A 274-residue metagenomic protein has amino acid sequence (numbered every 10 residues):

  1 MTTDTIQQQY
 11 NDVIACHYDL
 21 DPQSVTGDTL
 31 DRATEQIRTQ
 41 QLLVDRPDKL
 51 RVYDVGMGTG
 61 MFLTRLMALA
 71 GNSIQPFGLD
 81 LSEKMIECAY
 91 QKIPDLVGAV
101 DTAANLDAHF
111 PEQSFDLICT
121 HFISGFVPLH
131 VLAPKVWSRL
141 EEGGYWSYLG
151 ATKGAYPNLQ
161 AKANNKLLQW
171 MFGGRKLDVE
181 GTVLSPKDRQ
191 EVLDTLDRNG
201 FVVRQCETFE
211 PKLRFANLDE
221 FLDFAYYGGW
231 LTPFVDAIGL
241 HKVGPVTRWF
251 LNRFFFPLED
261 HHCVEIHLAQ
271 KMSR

Functional and structural regions predicted by a protein language model:
M1-D48, M61-R65: Conserved class I S-adenosyl-L-methionine
I6, V13, H17, D21 (+1 more regions): C-terminal helical/coil "lid" or tail adjacent to the Rossmann-like core of SAM-dependent
Y53-V55, T59-D107: Class I SAM-dependent methyltransferase SAM/SAH-binding core
H109-I118: A short acidic, Gly/Pro-enriched loop at the edge of an enzyme's catalytic core that lines a small-molecule cofactor
L117-H130: A short SAM/SAH-binding and catalytic strip from SAM-dependent methyltransferases
H130-E142: A short glycine-rich, Lys/Arg-flanked "PGG" loop and its adjoining helix->strand segment in the class I
S147-F172: Conserved class I S-adenosyl-L-methionine
V183-N199: Short alpha-helix
